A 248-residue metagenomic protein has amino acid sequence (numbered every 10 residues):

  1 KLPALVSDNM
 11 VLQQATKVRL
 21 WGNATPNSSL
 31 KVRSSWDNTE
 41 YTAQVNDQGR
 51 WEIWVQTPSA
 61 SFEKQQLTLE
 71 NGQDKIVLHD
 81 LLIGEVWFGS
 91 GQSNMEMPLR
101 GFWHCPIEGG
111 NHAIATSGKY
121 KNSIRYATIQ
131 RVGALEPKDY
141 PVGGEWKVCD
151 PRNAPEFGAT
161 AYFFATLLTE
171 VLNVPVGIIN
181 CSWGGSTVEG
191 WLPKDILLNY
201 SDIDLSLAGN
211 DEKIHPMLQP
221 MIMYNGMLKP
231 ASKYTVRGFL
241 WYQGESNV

Functional and structural regions predicted by a protein language model:
K1-V248: Cell-envelope and extracellular/periplasmic
